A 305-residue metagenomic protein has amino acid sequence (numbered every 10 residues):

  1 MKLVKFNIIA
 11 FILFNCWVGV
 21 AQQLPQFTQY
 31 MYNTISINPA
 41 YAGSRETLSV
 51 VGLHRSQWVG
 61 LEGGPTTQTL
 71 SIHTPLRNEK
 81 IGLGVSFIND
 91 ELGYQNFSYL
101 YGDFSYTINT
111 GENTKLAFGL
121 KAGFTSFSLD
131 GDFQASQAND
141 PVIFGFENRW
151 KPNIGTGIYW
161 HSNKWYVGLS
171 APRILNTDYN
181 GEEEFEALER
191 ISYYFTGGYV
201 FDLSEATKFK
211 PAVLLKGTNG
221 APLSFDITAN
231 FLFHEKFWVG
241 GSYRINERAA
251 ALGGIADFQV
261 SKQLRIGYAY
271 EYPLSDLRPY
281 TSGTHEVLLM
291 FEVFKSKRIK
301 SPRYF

Functional and structural regions predicted by a protein language model:
M1-Q26, A229, Y304-F305: Bacterial Sec-dependent N-terminal signal peptides
Q22-F305: Subset of outer-membrane beta-barrel
